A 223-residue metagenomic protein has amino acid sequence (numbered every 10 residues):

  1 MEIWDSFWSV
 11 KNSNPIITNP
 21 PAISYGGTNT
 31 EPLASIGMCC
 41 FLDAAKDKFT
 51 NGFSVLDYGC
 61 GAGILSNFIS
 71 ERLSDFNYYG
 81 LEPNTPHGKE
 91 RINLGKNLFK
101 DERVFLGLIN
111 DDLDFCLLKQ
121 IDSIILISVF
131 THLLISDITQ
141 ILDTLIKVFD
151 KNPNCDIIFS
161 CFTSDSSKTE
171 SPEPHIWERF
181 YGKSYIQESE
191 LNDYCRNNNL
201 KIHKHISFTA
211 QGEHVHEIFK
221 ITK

Functional and structural regions predicted by a protein language model:
M1-F53, A62-F115, L133-Q140, T144 (+1 more regions): Class I (Rossmann-like) S-adenosyl-L-methionine-dependent methyltransferase catalytic domain, capturing the SAM-binding
G52, I121-D122: Local beta-strand N-terminus motif with an aromatic residue
Y58: Conserved beta-strand/loop positions that form the S-adenosyl-L-methionine
I125: A conserved beta-strand element that flanks and buttresses the S-adenosyl-L-methionine
V129: Hydrophobic adenine-recognition pocket in adenosine-nucleotide-binding enzymes
V148-N152: Short, conserved loop/helix-junction motifs that constitute active-site signature segments in enzyme catalytic cores
